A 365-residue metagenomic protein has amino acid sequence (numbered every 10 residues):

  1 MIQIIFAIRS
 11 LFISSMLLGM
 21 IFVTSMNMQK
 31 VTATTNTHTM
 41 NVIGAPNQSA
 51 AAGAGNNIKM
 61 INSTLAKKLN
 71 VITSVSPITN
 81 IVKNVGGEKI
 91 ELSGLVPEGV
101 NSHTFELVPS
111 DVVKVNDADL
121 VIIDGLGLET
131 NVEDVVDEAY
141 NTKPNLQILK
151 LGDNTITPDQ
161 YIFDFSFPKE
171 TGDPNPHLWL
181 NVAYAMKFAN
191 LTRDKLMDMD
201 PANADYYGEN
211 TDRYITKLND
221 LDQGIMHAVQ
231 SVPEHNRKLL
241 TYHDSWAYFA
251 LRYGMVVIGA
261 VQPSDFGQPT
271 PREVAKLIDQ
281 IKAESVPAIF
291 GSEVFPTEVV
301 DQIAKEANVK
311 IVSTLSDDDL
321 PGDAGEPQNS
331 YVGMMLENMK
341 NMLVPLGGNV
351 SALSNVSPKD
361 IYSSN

Functional and structural regions predicted by a protein language model:
I2-S15: Bacterial N-terminal signal peptides that target proteins for export
G19, S25-N365: Extracytoplasmic metal-acquisition and chelation regions
